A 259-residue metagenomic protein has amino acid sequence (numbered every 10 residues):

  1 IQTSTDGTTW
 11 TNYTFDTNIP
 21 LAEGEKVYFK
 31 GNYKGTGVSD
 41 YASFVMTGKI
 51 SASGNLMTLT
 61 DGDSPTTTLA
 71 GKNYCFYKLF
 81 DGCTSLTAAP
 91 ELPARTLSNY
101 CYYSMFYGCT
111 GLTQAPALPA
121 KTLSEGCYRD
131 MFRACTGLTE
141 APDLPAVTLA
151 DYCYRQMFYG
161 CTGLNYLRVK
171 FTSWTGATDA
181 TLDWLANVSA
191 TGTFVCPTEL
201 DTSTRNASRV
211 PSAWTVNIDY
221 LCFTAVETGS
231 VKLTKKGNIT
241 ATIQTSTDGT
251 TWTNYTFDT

Functional and structural regions predicted by a protein language model:
I1-T259: Solvent-exposed loop and capping/linker segments of extracellular ligand-binding repeat ectodomains
